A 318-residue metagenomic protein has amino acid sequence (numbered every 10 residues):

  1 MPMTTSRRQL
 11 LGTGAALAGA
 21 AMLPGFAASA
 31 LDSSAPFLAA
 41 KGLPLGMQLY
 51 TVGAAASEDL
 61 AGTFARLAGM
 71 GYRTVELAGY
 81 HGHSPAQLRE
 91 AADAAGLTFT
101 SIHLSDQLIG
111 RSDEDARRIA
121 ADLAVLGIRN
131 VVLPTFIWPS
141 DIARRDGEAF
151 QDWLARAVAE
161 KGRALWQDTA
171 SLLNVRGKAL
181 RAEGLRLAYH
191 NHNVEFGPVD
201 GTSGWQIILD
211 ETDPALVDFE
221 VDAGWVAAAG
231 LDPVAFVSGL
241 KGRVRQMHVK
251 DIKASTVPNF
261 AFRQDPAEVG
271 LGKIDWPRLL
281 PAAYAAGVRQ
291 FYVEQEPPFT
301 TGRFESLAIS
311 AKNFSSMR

Functional and structural regions predicted by a protein language model:
M1-A21: N-terminal secretory signal peptides and thylakoid transit peptides that target proteins across membranes
F26-S57, R66: C-terminal segment of N-terminal export signals and the immediately downstream linker at the start of the mature
A35-A40, F64-G69, S84-T100, R117-I128 (+4 more regions): Acidic (Asp/Glu)-rich catalytic clusters
L43-Q48, V75-L77, F99-L104, V131-L133 (+4 more regions): Hydrophobic faces of well-ordered beta-strands that scaffold small-molecule active sites in alpha/beta enzyme cores
M47, L67, V75, A92 (+5 more regions): Conserved, mostly hydrophobic/aromatic
A55-R66, S112-D122, A229-F236, W276: Short, acidic/polar
L108-D218: Active-site acidic/histidine proton-transfer and metal-coordination neighborhood in alpha/beta enzyme cores
L180-K273: Acidic/histidine-rich catalytic cores of soluble enzymes
